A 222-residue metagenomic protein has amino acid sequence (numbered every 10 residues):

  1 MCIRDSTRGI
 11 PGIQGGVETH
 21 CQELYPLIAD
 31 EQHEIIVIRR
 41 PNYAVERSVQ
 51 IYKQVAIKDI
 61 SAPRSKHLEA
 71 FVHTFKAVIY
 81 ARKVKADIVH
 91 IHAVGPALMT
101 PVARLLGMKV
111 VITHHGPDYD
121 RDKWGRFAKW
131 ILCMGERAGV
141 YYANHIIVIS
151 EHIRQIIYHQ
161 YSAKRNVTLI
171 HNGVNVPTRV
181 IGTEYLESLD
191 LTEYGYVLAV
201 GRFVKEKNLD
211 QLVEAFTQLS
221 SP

Functional and structural regions predicted by a protein language model:
R4-N42, V84, T217-L219: N-terminal subdomain of nucleotide-sugar transferases
Y52-I79, R121-A128: A short, charged, and often flexible helix/loop element on the N-terminal side of the glycosyltransferase catalytic
I79-R82, L105, K129-I146: Membrane-proximal helix-turn-helix segments that form the acceptor-binding/catalytic region of lipid-linked
I88-H90, V102-R121, E136, I147: Active-site proximal beta-strand in glycosyltransferases
I91-P96: Short His-centered aromatic/hydrophobic patch
H152, G173: Carbohydrate-associated surface elements
R179-L191: A short helix/loop element that forms part of the nucleotide-sugar donor recognition site in Leloir-type
S188-Q218: Conserved donor-binding/catalytic core segment of Leloir-type glycosyltransferases
